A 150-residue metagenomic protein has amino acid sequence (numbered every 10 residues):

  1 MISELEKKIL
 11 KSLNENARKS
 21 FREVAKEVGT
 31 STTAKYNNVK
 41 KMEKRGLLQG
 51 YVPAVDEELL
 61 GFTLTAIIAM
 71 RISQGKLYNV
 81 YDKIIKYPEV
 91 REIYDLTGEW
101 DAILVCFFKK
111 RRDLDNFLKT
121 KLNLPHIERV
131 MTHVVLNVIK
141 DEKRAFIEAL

Functional and structural regions predicted by a protein language model:
M1-L150: A compositional/biophysical signature of low hydrophobicity enriched in polar/charged and small residues
